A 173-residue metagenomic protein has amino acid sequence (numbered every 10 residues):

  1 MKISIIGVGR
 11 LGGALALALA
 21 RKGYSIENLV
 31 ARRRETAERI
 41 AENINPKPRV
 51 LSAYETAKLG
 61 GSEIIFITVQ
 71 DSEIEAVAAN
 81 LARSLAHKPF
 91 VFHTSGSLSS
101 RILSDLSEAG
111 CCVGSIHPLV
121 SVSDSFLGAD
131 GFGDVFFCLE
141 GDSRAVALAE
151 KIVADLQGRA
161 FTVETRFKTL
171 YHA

Functional and structural regions predicted by a protein language model:
M1, Y24-S25, P48, P89-F90 (+3 more regions): A structural micro-motif
M1-E55: NAD(P)+-binding Rossmann beta1-loop-alpha1 motif at the extreme N-terminus of oxidoreductases
V8, S95, G141-R144: Short coil/turn segments
G13, E38, E75-A79, R101 (+1 more regions): Alpha-helical elements of the RecA-like P-loop NTPase motor core of helicases
N28-A31, V91-T94, L139-E140: Short, hydrophobic beta-strand segments that form beta-sheet elements in well-ordered domains
T36-N43, L106, G110, G128-Y171: Internal alpha-helical scaffold of NAD(P)-dependent oxidoreductase catalytic cores
K47-L127: Rossmann-like NAD(P)(H) cofactor-binding subdomain of soluble oxidoreductases
